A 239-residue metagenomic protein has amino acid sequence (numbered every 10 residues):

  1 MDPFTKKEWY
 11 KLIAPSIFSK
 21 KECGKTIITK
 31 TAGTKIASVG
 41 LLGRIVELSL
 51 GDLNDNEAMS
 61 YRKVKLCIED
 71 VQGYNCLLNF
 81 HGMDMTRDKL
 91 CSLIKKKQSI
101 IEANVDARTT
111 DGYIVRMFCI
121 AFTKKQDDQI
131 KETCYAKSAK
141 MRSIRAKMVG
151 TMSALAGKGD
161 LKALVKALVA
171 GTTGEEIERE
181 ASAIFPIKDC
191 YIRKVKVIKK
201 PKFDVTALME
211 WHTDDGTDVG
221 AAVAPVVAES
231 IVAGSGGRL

Functional and structural regions predicted by a protein language model:
M1-A136: Hydrophobic-cavity lipid-handling domains and compact docking modules
C91-K95, M141, R179: Arg/Lys-rich, often Gly-containing low-complexity segments of ribosomal proteins
R142-L239: Positively charged, low-complexity, intrinsically disordered RNA-binding extensions
